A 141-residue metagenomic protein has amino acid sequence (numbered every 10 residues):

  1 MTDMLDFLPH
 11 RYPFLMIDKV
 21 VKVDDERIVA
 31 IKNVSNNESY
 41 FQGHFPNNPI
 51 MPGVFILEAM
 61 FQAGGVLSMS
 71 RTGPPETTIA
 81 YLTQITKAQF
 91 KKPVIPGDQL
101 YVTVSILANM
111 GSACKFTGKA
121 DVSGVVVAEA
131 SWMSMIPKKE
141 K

Functional and structural regions predicted by a protein language model:
M1-R11, T77: Short aromatic-glycine motifs in intrinsically disordered, low-complexity regions
L5, N47, Q89-K92: Beta-strand-rich interaction surfaces with strong enrichment in secreted/lumenal proteins
Y12-M51: Catalytic strand-loop segment that frames the active site of acyl-thioester-processing enzymes
F14-M16, L100, C114: Hydrophobic core residues within well-ordered beta-strands of beta-rich domains
D18-V21, T86, K91, S105-L107 (+1 more regions): Conserved positions in beta-strands of structured domains
V20, M51-P75: Active-site helix/loop of acyl-thioester processing domains in fatty-acid/polyketide metabolism, spanning hotdog-fold
R27, V94-D98, S105-K141: HotDog/MaoC-like acyl-thioester-processing domains
G64-Y101, V127-E129, S134-M135: Hydrophobic beta-strand-centered segment that forms part of the acyl-chain substrate-binding groove
